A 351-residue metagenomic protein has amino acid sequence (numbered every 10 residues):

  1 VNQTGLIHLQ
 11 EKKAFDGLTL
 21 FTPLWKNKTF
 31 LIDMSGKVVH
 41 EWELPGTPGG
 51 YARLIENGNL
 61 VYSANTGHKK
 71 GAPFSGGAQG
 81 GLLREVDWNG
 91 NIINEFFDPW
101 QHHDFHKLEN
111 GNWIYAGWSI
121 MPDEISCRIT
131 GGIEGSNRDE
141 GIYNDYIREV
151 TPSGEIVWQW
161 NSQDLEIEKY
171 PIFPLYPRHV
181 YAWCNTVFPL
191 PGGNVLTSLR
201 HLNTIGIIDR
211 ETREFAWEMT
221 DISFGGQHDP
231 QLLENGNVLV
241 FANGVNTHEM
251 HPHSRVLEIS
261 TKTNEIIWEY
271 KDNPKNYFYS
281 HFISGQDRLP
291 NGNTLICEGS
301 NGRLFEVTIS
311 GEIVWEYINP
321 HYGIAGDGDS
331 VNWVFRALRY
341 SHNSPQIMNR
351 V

Functional and structural regions predicted by a protein language model:
V1-V351: Histidine-/acidic-rich catalytic cores in large beta-rich domains
